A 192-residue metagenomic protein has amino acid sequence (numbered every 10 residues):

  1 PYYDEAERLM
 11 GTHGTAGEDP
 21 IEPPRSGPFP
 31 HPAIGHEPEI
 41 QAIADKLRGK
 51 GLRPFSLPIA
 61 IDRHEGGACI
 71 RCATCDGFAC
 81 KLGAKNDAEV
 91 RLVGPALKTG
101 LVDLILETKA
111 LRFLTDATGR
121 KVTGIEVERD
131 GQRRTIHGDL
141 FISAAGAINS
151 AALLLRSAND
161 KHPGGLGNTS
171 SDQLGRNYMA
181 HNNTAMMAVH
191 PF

Functional and structural regions predicted by a protein language model:
P1-A110: Conserved redox-cofactor binding core of oxidoreductases
T99, T108, R112-T118, I125-F192: Glycine-rich loop(s) and the adjacent beta-strand/alpha-helix scaffold that form part
